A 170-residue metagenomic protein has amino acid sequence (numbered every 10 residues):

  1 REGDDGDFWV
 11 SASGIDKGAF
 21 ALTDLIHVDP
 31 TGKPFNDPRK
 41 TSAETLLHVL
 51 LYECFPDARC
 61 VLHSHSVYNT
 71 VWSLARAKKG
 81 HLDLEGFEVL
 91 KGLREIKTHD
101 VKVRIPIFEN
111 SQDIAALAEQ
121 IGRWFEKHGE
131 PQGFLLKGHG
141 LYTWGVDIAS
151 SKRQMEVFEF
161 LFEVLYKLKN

Functional and structural regions predicted by a protein language model:
R1-N170: Glycine-rich flexible loops
